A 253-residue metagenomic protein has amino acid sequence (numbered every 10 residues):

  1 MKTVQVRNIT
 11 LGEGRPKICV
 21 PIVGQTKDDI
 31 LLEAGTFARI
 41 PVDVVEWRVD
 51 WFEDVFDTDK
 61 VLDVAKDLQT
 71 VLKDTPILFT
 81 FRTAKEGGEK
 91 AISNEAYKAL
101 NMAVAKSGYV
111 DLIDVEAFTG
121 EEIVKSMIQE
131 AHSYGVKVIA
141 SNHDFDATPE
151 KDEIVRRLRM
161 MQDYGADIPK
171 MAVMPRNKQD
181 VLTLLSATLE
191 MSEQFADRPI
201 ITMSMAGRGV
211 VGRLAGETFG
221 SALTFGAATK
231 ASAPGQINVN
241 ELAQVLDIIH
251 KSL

Functional and structural regions predicted by a protein language model:
M1-T10, K251-L253: Short, Lys/Arg-enriched, disordered terminal segments
K2-V4, G12-S133, D146-A147: Active-site beta->alpha loop and helix N-cap motifs at the rims of alpha/beta catalytic domains
L112, A117-L253: Catalytic alpha/beta core domains of metabolic enzymes, predominantly
